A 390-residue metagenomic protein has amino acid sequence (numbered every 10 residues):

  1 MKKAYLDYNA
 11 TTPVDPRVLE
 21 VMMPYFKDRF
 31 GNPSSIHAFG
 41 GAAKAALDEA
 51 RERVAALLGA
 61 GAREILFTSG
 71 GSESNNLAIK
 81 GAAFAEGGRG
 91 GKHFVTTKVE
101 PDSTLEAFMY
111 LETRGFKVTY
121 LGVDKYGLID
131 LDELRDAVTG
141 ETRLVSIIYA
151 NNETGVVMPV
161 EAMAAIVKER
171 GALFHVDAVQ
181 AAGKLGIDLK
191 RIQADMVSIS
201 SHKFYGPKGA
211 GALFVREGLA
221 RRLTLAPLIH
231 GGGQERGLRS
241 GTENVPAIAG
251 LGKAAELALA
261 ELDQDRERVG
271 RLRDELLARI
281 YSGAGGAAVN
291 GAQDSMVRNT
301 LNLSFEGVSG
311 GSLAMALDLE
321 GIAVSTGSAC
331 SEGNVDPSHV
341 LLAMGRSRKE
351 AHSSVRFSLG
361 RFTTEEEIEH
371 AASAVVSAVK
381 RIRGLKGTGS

Functional and structural regions predicted by a protein language model:
M1-S390: Pyridoxal 5′-phosphate
